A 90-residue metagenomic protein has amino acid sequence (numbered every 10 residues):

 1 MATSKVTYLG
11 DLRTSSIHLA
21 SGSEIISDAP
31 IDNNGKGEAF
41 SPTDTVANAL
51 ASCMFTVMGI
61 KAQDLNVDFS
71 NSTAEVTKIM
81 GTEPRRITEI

Functional and structural regions predicted by a protein language model:
M1-N48, T56-I90: Extended beta-strand/beta-hairpin segments
C53: Short cysteine clusters
